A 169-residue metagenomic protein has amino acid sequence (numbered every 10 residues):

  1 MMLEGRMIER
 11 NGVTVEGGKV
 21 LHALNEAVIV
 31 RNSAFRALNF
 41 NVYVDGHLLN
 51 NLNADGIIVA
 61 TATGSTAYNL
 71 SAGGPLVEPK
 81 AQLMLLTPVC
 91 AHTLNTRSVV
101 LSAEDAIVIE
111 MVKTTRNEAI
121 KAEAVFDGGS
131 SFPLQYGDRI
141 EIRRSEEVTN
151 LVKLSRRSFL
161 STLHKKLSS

Functional and structural regions predicted by a protein language model:
M1-D55, T66-S169: Catalytic phosphate-donor-binding core of small-molecule kinases
G56-A60: AMP-binding/adenylate-forming core of the ANL superfamily
T63: Single, functionally critical "micro-switch" positions that shape active/binding sites and transmembrane helices
